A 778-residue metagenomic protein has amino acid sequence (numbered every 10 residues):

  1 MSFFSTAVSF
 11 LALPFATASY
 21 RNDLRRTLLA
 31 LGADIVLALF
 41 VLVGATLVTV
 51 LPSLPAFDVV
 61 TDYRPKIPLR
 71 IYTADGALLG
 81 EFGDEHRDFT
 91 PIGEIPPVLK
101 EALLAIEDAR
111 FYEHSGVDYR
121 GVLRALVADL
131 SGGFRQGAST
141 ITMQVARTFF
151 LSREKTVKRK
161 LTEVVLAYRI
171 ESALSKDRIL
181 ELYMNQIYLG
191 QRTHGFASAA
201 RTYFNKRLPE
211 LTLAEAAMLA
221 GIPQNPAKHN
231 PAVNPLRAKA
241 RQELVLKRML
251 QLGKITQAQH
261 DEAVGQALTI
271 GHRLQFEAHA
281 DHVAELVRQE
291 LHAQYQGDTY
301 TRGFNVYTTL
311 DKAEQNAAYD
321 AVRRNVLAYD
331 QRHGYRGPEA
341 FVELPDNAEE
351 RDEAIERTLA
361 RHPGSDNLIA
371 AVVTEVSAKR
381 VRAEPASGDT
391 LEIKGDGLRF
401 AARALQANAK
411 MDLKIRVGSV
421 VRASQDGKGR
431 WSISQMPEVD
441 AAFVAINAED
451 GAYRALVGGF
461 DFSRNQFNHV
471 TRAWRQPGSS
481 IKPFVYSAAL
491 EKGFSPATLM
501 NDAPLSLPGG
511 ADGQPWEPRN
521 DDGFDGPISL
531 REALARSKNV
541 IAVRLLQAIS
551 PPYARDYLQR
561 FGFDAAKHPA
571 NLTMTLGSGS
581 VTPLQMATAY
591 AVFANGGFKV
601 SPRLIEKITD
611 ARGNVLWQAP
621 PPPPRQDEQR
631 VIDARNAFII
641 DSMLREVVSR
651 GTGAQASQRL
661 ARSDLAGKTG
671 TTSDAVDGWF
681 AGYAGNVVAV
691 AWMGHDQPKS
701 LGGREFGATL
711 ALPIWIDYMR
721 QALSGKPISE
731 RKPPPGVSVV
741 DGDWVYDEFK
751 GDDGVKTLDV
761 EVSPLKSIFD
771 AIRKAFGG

Functional and structural regions predicted by a protein language model:
M1-Y72, R110, L130: N-terminal type II signal-anchor transmembrane helix that functions as the membrane-insertion/stop-transfer segment
V43-G44, V48, G132-P385, L545 (+5 more regions): Non-catalytic, structured segments within soluble enzyme domains
D88-G93, R403-D412, M436-A441, R464-F484 (+3 more regions): Short active-site loop at a secondary-structure junction that contains or immediately precedes the catalytic residue(s)
L103, M249, A318, A378 (+9 more regions): Active-site SXXK
Y112-V122, H194-A197, T256-Q259, F467 (+3 more regions): Short, well-structured active-site flanking segments
S131-K155, K206-P209, R273-H279, E449 (+4 more regions): Conserved catalytic neighborhood of penicillin-recognizing serine enzymes
T308, K312-Q315, Y319-A321, E350-A354 (+7 more regions): A penicillin-recognizing enzyme superfamily signal
G513-P518, S550-T588: Mid-domain, small-residue-enriched loop/turn segments at the edges of structured enzyme/sensor domains
